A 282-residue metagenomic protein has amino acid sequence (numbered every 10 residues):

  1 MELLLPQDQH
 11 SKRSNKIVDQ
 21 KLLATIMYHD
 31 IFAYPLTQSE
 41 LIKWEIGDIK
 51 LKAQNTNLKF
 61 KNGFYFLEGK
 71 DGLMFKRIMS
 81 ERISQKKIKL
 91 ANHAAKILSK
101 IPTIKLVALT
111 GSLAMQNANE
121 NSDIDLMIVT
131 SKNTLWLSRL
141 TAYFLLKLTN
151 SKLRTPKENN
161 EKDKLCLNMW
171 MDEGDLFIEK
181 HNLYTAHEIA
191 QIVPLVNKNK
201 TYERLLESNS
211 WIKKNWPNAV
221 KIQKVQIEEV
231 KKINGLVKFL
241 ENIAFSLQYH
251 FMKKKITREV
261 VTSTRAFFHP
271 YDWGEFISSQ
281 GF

Functional and structural regions predicted by a protein language model:
M1-E2, F282: Accessible peptide chain termini
D8-H10, N15, N55-N57: Intrinsic-disorder-associated, low-complexity terminal segments enriched in Asp/Asn/His/Tyr and depleted of Lys/Arg
D19-D48, Q54-N121, T130-F282: Catalytic core of pol beta-like nucleotidyltransferases
